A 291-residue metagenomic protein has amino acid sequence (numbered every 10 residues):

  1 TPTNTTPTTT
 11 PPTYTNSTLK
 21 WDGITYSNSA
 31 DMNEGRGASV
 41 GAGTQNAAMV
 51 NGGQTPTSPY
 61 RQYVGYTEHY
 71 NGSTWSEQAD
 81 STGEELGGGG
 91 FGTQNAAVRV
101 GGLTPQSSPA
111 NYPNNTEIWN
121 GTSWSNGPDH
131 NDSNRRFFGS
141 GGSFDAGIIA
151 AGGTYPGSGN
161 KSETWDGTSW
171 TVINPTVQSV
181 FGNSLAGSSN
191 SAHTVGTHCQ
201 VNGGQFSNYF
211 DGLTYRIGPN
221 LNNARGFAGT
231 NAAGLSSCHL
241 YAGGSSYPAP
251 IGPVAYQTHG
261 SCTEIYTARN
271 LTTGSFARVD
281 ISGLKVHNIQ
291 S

Functional and structural regions predicted by a protein language model:
T1-S291: Polar, enzyme-active/binding microenvironments
